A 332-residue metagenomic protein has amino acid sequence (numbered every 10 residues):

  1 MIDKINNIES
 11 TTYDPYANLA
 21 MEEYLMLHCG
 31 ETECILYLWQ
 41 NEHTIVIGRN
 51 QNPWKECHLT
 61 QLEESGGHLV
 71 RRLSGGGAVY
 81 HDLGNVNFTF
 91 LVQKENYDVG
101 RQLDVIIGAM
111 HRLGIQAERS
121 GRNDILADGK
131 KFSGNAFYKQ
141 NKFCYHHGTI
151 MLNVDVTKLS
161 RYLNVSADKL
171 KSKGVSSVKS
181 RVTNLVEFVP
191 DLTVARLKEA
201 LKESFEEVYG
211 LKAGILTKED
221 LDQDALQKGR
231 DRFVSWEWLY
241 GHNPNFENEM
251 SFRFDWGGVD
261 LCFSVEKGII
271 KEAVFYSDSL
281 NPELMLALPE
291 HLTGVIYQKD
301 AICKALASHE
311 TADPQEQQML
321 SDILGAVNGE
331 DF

Functional and structural regions predicted by a protein language model:
M1-Y97: N-terminal lobe of the biotin/lipoate ligase/transferase fold
N41-H43, R119-G129: Short, glycine/charge-rich beta-strand/loop segments that flank catalytic centers and engage negatively charged groups
N85-N123: Contiguous, small/hydrophobic- and glycine-enriched helical/loop subdomains that border and often "cap" functional
V92-N96, V186-D191, Y276-S279: A generic structural motif
I106, G114, S133, N141-H242 (+1 more regions): Long, positively charged amphipathic alpha-helical accessory segments at protein N-termini or as interdomain linkers
A213, Q227-Y276: Internal helical hairpin/lid segments
